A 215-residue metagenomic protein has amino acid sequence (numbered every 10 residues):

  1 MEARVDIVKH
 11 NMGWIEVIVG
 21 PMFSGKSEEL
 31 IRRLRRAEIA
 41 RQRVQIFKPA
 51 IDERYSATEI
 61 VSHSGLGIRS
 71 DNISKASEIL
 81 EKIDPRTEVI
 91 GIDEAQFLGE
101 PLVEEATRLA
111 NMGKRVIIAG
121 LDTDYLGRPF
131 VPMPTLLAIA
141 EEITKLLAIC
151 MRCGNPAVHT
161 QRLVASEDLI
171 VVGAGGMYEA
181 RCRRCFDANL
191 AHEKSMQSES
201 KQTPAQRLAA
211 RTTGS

Functional and structural regions predicted by a protein language model:
E2-P85, Y125-T135, K145-A148, V164 (+1 more regions): Conserved P-loop
R33, E105-M112, P132-I139: Catalytic-core regions built around general acid/base machinery
R43, R115, E142: Residues at the starts of beta-strands that form the adenosine-phosphate
P85-V89, A95: Short acidic/histidine-rich motifs immediately flanking catalytic phosphotransfer sites in two-component signaling
G91, R115-D122: Structural recognition of the conserved hydrophobic beta-strand(s) that form the central parallel beta-sheet of P-loop
E94-L109, Y125-F130: Conserved ATPase-coupling elements of RecA-like P-loop NTPase cores
L147-E167: A charged, well-structured terminal subsegment
